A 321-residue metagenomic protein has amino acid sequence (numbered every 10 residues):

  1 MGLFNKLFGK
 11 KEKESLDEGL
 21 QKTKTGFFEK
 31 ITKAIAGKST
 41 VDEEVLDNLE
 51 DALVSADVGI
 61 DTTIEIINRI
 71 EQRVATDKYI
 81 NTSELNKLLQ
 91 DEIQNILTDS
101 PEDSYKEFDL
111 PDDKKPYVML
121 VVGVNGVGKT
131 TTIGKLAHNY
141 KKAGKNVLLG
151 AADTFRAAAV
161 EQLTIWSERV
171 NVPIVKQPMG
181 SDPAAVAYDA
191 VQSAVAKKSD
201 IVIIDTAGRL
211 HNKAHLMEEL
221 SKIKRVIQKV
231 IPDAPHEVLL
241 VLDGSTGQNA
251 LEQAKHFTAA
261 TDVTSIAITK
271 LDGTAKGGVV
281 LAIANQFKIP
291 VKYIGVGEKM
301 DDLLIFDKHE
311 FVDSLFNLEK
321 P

Functional and structural regions predicted by a protein language model:
M1-L120, H138, K142, N146-L149 (+2 more regions): Non-catalytic terminal/linker segments enriched in charged/polar, low-complexity residues
Q94, S100, Y105-P321: P-loop/Walker A NTP-binding module and the surrounding RecA-like catalytic core of P-loop NTPases
